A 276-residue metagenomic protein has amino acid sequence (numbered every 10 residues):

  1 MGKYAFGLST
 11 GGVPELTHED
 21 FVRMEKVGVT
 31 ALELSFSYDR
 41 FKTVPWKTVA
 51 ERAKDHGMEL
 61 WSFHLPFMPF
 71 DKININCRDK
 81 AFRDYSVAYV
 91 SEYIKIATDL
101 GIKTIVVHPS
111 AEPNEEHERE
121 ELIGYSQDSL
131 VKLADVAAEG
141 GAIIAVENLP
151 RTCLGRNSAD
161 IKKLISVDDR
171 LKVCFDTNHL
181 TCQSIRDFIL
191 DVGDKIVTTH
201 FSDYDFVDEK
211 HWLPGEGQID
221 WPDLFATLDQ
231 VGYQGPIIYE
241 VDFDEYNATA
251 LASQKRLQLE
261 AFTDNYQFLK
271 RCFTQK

Functional and structural regions predicted by a protein language model:
M1-T98, I102, K172, S184 (+3 more regions): N-terminal pre-domain/capping segments
G2-A5, P14-E25, K103, V131 (+2 more regions): Histidine-acidic metal/acid-base catalytic patches
S9-V13, S35-D39, L65-M68, S110-E112 (+4 more regions): Active-site beta-loop-alpha junctions enriched in small/polar residues
L16-H18, D55, I75-K172, L259: Active-site acidic/histidine proton-transfer and metal-coordination neighborhood in alpha/beta enzyme cores
L32, I144, D176: Active-site beta-strand/loop signature of hydrolases that rely on acidic residues for catalysis
W46-H56, D128-V136, D191, D223-T227: Catalytic-core regions built around general acid/base machinery
P69-N76, P113-E118, V207-H211, Y246-A250: A short acidic, helix-capping loop that chelates divalent metal ions and anchors anionic groups
